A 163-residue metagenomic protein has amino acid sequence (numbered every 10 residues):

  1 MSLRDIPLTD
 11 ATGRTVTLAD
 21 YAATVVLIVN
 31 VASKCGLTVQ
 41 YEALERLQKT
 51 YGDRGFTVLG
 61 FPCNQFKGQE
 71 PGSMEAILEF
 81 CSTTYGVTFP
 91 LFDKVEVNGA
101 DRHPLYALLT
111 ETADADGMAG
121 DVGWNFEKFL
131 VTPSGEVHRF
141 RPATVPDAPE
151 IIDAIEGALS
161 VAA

Functional and structural regions predicted by a protein language model:
M1-A19, V39, H103-P104: N-terminal "domain-start" segment that seeds a small globular fold
V25, K34, V39-F61, S82-Y85: Conserved helix-turn-beta segment immediately C-terminal to the redox Cys motif in thioredoxin-like folds
V31: Hydrophobic adenine-recognition pocket in adenosine-nucleotide-binding enzymes
V39-E42, G72, H103-P104, E150: Generic recognition of short, well-ordered alpha-helical segments
G55-S73, T88-G99: Thiol-based oxidoreductase modules, predominantly thioredoxin-like and allied folds used for disulfide exchange
E75-N125: Short, internal strand/loop/helix patches that form the active-site neighborhood or redox-interaction surface
A107, T112-A163: Thiol-/selenol-based redox modules, centered on thioredoxin-like and closely related oxidoreductase domains
